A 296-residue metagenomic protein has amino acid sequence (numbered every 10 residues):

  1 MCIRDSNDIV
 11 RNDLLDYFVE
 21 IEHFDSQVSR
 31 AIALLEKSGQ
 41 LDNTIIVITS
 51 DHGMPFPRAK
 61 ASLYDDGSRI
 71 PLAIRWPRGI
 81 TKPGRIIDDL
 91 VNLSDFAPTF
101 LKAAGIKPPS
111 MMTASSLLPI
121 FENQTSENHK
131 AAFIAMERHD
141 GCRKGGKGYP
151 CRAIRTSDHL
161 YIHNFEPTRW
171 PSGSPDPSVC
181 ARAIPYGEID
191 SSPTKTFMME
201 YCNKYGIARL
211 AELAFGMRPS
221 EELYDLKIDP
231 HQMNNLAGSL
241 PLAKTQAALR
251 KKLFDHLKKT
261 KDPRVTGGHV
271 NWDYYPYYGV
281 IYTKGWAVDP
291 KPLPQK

Functional and structural regions predicted by a protein language model:
M1-D5: Conserved small/polar residues in nucleotide/adenosyl-binding loops
R11-I21, I80-L90, A103-S110, R138-P150 (+2 more regions): Active-site rim elements
L15, E22-S26, V91-P98, M112-S116 (+6 more regions): A structural signal for well-ordered alpha-helical segments within the folded catalytic domains of diverse enzymes
I21-F24, V28-A31, L35, I45-S50 (+3 more regions): Beta-strand elements within well-structured catalytic alpha/beta cores of enzymes that handle phosphate/sulfate esters
I32-L35, G39, P77, A103-P108 (+8 more regions): A generic secondary-structure signal for well-formed alpha-helical elements
L34-N92, M111-T113, E127, G141-C142 (+2 more regions): Histidine-centered active-site microenvironments of extracellular/periplasmic hydrolases and transferases
M54, A104-E222: C-terminal cap/loop subdomain of S1 sulfatases and analogous C-terminal strand-loop tails that border
R69, E200-E221, L226-K296: Long, internal low-complexity/basic segments
